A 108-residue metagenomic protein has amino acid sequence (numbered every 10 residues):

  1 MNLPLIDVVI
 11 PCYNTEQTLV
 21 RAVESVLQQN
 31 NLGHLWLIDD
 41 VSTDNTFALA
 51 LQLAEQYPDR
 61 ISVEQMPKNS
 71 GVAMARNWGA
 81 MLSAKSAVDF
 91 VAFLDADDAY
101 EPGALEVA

Functional and structural regions predicted by a protein language model:
M1-A108: Nucleotide-sugar donor-binding/catalytic module of glycosyltransferases that assemble extracellular/cell-envelope
